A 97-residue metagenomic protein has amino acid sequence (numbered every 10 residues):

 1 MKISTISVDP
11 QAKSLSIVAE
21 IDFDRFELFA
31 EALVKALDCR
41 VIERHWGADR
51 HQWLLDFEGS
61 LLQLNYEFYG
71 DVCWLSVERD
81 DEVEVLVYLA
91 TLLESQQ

Functional and structural regions predicted by a protein language model:
M1-I3, D56-L62: Short amphipathic beta-strand starts and helix->beta connectors
M1-W46: Negatively charged, low-complexity tracts enriched in Asp/Glu with abundant Ser/Thr
S7-D9, D56, N65-E67: Well-ordered beta-strand positions
Q11, A48-H51, G70-D71: Short acidic/glycine-enriched loop/turn segments that link adjacent beta-strands
A12-E20, W53-L55, L75-V77: Generic recognition of long tandem-repeat/solenoid scaffolds
R44-F57: Ser/Thr-rich, low-complexity intrinsically disordered terminal regions
S60-S95: Short, compact, well-ordered microdomains
